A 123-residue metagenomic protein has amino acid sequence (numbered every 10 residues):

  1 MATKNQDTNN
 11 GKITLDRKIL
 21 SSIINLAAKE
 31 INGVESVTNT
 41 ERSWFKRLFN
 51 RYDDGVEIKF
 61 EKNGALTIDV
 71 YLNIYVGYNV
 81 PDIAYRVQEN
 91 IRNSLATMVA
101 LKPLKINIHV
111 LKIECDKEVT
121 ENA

Functional and structural regions predicted by a protein language model:
M1-V80, Y85, L101-I113, K117-A123: Contiguous, often N-terminal, cationic amphipathic patches that form binding interfaces
R86-I91: A short beta-strand micro-motif common to beta-rich folds, especially ectodomain repeats
